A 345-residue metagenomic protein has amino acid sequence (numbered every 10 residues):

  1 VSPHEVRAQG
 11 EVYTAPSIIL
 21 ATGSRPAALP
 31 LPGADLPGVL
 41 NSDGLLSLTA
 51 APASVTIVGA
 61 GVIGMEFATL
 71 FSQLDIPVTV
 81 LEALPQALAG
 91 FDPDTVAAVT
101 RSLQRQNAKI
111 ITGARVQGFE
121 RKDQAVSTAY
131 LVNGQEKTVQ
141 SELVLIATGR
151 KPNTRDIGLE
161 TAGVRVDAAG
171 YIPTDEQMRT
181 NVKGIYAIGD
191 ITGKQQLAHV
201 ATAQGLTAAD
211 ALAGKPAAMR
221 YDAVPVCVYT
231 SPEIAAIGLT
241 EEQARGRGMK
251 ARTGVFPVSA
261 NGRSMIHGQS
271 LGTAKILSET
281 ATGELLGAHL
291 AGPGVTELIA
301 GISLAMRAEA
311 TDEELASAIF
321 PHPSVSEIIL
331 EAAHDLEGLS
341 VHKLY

Functional and structural regions predicted by a protein language model:
V1, E5-R7, L74-E176, L239 (+3 more regions): A Rossmann-like FAD-binding core segment of flavoenzymes
H4-G38, S54: Glycine/serine-rich phosphate-binding loop and adjoining beta1-alpha1 elements at the start of nucleotide-handling
Y13-G23, I57-V58, V78, V139-G149 (+3 more regions): Short hydrophobic core segments
S24-P26, L46, A50, V62 (+2 more regions): Residue-level detector of alpha-helix initiation sites
P32-P52, T138-A213: FAD-site-proximal beta/loop scaffold in flavoenzymes
T49-F91, D123-A125, L197: Rossmann-like NAD(P)H-binding beta-loop-alpha module
F91-A98, S102, I188-R245, S317 (+1 more regions): A conserved FAD-binding loop/helix module that cradles the flavin
Y229-Y345: Flexible, glycine-rich terminal cap/loop adjacent to redox cofactors in electron-transfer oxidoreductases
